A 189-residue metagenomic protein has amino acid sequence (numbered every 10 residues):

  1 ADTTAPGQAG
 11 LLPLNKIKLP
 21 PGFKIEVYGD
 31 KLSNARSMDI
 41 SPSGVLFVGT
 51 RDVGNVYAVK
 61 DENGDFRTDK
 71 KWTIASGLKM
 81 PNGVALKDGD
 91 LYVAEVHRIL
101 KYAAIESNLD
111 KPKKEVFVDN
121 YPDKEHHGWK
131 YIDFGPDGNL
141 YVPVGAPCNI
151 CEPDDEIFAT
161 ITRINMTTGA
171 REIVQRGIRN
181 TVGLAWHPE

Functional and structural regions predicted by a protein language model:
A1-E189: Beta-propeller domains with acidic blade repeats across secreted/periplasmic ectodomains and cytosolic WD/CNH propellers
